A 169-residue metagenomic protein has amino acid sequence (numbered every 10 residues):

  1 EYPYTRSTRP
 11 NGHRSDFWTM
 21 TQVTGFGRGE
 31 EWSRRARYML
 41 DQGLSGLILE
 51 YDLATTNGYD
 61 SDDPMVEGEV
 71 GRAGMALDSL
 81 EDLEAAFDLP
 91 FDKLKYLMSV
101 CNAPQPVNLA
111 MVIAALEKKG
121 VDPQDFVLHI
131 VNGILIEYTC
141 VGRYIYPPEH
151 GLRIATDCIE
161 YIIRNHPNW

Functional and structural regions predicted by a protein language model:
E1-W169: Catalytic alpha/beta active-site cores
